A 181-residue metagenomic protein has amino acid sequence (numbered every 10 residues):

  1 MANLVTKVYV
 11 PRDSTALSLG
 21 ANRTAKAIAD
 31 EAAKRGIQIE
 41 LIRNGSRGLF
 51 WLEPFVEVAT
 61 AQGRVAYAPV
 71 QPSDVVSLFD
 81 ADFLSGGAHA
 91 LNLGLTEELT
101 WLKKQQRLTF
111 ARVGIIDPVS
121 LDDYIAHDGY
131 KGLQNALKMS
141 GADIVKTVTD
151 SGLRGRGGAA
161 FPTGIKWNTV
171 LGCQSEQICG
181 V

Functional and structural regions predicted by a protein language model:
M1-V181: Feature of Fe-S/electron-transfer and energy-metabolism proteins that preferentially highlights extended coupling
